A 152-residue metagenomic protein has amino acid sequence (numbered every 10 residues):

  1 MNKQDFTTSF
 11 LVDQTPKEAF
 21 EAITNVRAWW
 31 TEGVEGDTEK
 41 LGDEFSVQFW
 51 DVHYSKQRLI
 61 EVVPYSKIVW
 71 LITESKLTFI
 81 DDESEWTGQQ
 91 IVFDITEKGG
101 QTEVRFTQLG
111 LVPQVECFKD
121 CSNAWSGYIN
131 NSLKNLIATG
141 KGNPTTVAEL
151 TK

Functional and structural regions predicted by a protein language model:
M1-T38: Hydrophobic ligand-binding cavity/cleft-lining segments
K3, E44-F45, G99: Charge-dense, helix-prone N-terminal extensions
K3, W50-V52: Glycine-centered tight beta-turn/hairpin loop motif at sheet-sheet or coil-to-beta transitions
S9-D13, S46-Q48, R58, D94: Generic structural detector for well-ordered beta-strands
A19-F20, F45, L59, W70 (+3 more regions): Hydrophobic pocket/interface hotspot
T31, E35-G36, H53-G100, L109-L111: Hydrophobic-ligand binding "helix-grip"
E39-V47: Short coil-to-beta transition motif at edge beta-strands of beta-rich domains
G110-K152: A conserved amphipathic terminal alpha-helix motif
